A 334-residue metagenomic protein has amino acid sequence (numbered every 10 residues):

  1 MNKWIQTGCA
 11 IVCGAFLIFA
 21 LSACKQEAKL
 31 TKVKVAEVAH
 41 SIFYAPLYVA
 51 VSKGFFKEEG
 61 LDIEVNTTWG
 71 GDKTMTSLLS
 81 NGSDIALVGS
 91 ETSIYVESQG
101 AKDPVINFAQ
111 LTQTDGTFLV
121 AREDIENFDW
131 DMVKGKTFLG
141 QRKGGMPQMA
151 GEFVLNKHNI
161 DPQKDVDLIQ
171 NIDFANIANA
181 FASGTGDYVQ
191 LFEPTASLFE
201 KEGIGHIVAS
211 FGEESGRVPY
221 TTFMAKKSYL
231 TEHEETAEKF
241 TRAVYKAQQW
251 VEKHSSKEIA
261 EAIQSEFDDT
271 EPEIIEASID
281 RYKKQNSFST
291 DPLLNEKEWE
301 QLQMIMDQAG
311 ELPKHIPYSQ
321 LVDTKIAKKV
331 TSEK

Functional and structural regions predicted by a protein language model:
M1-K32, V330-K334: Short, low-complexity disordered leader/linker segments with a strong preference for bacterial N-terminal type II
K29-Q163, L168-N171, A180, D187-E193 (+3 more regions): Short, glycine-/small- and polar/acidic-enriched structural segments that line small-molecule recognition paths
Y48, I94, E152, S197 (+3 more regions): Predominant activation on well-ordered alpha-helical scaffold segments within soluble catalytic domains
E58, D131, E213-S215, Q285-L294: Short, solvent-exposed loop/beta-turn-alpha elements that line the ligand-binding surface or hinge of extracytoplasmic
T92, E123, D173-F267: Pocket-lining segment of extracytoplasmic ligand-binding domains
T231-P313: Secondary-structure end/capping motifs
L302-K334: Conserved C-terminal helix/tail region of periplasmic/extracytoplasmic solute-binding proteins
